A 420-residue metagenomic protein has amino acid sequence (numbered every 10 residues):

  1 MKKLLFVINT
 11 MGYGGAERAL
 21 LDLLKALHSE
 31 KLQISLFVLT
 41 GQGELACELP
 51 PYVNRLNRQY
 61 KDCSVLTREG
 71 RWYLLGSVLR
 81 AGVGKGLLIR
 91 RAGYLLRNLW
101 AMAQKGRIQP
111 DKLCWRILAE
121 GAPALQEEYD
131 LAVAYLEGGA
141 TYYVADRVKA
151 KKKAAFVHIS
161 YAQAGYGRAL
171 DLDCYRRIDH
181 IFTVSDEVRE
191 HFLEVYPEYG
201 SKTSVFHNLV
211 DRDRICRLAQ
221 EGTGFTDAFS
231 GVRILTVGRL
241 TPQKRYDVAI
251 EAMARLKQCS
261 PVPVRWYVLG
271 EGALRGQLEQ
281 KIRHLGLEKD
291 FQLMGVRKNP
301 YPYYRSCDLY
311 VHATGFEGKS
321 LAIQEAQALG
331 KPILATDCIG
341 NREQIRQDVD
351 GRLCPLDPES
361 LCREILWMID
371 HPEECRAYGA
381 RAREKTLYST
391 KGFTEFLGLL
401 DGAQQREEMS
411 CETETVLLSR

Functional and structural regions predicted by a protein language model:
E17-D22, V232-R255, A273-E279: A conserved mid-protein helix/loop that constitutes part of the nucleotide-sugar donor-binding site
Y52-R55, E279-G295: Nucleotide-activated donor-binding/catalytic signature segment of Leloir-type glycosyltransferases, i.e., the conserved
A162-G167, L193, K202-G231: Acidic anion/phosphate-binding donor-loop and adjacent secondary structure in glycosyltransferase catalytic cores
R283, S360, W367, E374-Y388 (+1 more regions): A short, well-ordered alpha-helix in the C-terminal region of glycosyltransferases
V296, G315: Aromatic "clamp/platform" in nucleotide-sugar-dependent glycosyltransferases that forms part of the donor/acceptor
E325, D337-D348, R352-L353: Short acidic/histidine- and often glycine-rich active-site loop of Leloir-type glycosyltransferases that engages
P332-A335: Short hydrophobic beta-strand element within catalytic cores of glycosyltransferases and related nucleotide-activated
Q347-E359, W367-P372: Conserved acidic donor-binding segment of nucleotide-sugar-dependent glycosyltransferases
